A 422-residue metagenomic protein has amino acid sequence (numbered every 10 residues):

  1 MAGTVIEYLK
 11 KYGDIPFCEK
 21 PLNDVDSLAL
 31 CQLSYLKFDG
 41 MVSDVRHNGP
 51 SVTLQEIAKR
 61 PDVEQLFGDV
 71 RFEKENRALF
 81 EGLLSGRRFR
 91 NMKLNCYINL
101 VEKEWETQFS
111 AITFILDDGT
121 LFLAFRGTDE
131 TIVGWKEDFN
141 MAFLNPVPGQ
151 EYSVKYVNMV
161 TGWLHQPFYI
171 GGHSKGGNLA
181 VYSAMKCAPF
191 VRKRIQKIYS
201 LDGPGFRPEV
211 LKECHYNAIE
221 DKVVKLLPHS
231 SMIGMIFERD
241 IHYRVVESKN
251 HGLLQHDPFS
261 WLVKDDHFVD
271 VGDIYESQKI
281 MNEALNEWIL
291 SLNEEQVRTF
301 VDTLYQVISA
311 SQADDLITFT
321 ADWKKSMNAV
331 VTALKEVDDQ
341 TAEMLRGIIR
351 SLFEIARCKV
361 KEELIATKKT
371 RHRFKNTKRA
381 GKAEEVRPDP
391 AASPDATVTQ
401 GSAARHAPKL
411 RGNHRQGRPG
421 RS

Functional and structural regions predicted by a protein language model:
M1-V25, L30-M92, C96-I112, L116-L121 (+5 more regions): Alpha/beta hydrolase fold serine-hydrolase catalytic domain that processes acyl esters and thioesters
P167-Y169, Y182: Catalytic cysteine-centered active loop of the rhodanese-like fold, especially the PTP/DSP P-loop
G172-G176, A180: Gly/Ala-rich beta-loop-alpha elbow adjacent to hydrolase catalytic centers
A180-P189: Short glycine-enriched nucleophile-adjacent loop and the immediately C-terminal alpha-helix near the catalytic center
